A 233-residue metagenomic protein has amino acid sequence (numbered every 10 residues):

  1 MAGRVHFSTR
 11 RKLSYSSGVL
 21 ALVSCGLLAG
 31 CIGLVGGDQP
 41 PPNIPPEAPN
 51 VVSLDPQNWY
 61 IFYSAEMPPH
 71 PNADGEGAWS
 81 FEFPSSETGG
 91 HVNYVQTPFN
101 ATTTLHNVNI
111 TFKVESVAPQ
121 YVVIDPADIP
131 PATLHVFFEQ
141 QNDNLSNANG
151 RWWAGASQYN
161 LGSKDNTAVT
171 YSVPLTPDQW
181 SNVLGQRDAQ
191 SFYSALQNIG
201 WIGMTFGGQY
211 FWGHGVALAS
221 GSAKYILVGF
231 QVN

Functional and structural regions predicted by a protein language model:
M1-L13: N-terminal secretory signal peptides that target proteins for export/translocation
K12-L27: Sec-dependent N-terminal signal peptides
G26-A48: Bacterial Sec-dependent N-terminal signal peptides
S64-H91: Short carbohydrate-recognition loop motifs
E87-G89, K113-Q186, F211: Extracellular ligand-binding interfaces
G89-N109, P126-I129, L161-D165, S191-N198: Extracellular/lumenal carbohydrate-interaction signature centered on repeated Trp-anchored short motifs
L175-K224: Extracellular beta-strand ligand-recognition surfaces/modules
I202, V228-V232: Extracellular beta-strand elements of beta-rich domains used for carbohydrate recognition/degradation or cell-matrix
